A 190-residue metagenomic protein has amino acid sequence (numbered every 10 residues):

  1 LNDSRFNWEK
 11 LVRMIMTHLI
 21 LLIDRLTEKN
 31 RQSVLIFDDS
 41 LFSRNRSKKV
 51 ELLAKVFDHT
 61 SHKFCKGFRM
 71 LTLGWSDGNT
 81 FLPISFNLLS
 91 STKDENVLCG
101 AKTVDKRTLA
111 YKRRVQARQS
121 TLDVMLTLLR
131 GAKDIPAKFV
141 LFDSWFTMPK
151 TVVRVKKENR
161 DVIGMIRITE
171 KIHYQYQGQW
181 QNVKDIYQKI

Functional and structural regions predicted by a protein language model:
L1-N7, T60-I135, D185-I186: Electropositive, glycine- and tryptophan-enriched low-complexity nucleic-acid-binding patches
D3-T92: Active-site-proximal, Lys/Arg-enriched surface segment that forms a nucleic-acid-binding/basic interface patch
E9, E28, K49-E51, E95 (+3 more regions): Glutamate identity and glutamate-enriched acidic tracts
L98-I190: An internal, acidic/charged active-site-proximal segment that coordinates divalent cations and/or engages
